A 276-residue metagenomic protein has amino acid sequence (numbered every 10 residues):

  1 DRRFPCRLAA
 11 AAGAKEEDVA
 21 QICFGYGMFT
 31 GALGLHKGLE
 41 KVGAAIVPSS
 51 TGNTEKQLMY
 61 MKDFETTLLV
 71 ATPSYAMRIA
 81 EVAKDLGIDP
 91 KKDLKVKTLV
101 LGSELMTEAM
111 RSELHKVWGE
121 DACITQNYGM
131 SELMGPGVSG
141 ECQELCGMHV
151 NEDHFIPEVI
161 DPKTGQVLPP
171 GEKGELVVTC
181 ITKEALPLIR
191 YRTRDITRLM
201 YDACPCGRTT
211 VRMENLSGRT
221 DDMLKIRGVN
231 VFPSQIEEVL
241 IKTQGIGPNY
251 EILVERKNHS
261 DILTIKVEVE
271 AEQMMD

Functional and structural regions predicted by a protein language model:
D1-F4, G27-G31, S49-N53: Short secondary-structure boundary/capping elements
R2-V19, T54-T66: Conserved ATP-dependent adenylate/AMP-binding module captured primarily in the ANL superfamily
C6-G38, V42: Conserved AMP-binding loop of ANL adenylate-forming enzymes
V42-D276: Active-site glycine/GP-rich loop and adjacent strand/helix microenvironment that borders small-molecule binding pockets
